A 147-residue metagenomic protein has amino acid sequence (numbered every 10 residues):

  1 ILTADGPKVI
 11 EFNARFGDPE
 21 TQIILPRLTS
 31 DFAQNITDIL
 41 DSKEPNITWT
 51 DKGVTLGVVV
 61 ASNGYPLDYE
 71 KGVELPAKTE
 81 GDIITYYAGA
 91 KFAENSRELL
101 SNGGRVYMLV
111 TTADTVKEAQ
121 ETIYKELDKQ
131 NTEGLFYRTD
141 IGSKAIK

Functional and structural regions predicted by a protein language model:
I1-D18: Conserved metal-phosphate-binding beta-hairpin within the catalytic cores of diverse ATP-dependent phosphoryl-transfer
I1-D5, T50-V59, I141-A145: A glycine-rich phosphate-binding loop feature that marks nucleotide/adenosyl-phosphate handling sites
T3, R27, D31, N35 (+3 more regions): Change "in soluble alpha/beta enzymes" to "in soluble alpha/beta proteins
P7, D18, Q22, P26-S30 (+5 more regions): Electropositive phosphate-/nucleotide-binding environments in soluble metabolic enzymes
P7-K8, V54-V58, D82-T85, V106-M108: Structural motif
N13-D82: Active-site "cap" helix and flanking loop/linker of ATP-utilizing ligase/carboxylase catalytic domains
T48-T50, E70-K71, I84-Y107: C-terminal active-site/capping subdomain that shapes the small-molecule cofactor and substrate pocket of enzyme
F92-S96, L100-K147: Generic C-terminus detector
